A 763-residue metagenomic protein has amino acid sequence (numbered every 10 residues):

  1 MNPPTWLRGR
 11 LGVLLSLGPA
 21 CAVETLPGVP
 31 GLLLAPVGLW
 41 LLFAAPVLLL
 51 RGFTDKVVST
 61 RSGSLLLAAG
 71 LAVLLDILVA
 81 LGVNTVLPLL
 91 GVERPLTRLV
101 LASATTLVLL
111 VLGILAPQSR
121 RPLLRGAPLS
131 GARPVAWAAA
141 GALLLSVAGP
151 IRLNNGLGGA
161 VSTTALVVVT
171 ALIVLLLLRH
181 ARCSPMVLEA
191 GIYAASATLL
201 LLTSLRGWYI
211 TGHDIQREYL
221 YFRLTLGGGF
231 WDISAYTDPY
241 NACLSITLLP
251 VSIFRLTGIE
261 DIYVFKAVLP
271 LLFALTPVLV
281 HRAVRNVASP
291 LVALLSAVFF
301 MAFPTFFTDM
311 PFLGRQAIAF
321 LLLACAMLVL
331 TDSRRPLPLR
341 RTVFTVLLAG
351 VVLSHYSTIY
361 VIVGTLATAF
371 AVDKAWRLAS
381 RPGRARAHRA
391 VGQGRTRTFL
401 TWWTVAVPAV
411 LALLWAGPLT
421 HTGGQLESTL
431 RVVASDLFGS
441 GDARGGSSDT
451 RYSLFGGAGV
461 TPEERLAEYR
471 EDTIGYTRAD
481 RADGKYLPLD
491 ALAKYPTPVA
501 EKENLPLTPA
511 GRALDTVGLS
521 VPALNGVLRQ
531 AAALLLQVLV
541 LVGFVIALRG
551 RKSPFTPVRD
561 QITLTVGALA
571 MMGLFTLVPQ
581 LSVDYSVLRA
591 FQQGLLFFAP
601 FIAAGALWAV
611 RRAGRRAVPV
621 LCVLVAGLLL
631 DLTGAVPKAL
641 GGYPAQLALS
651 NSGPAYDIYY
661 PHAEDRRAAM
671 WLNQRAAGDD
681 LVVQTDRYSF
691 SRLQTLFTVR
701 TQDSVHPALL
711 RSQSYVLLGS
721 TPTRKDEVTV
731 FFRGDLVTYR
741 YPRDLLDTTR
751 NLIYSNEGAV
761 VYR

Functional and structural regions predicted by a protein language model:
M1-P185, Q580: Membrane-embedded, hydrophobic transmembrane alpha-helices
V13-C21, E189-A197, L536-L541, R549-P579 (+1 more regions): Transmembrane alpha-helix segments characteristic of polytopic inner-membrane glycan-assembly/cell-envelope
G38, L157, L176-A190, A194-L321 (+2 more regions): Active-site lumenal/periplasmic loops and adjacent helix-entry segments of GT-C-fold, multi-pass membrane
L39, F43, V161-V168, Q316 (+3 more regions): Hydrophobic/aromatic-rich transmembrane helices and adjacent perimembrane loops
L178-A181, L337-P338, S380-F399, G511 (+2 more regions): Membrane-interface helix-loop-helix junctions at transmembrane boundaries of multi-pass membrane enzymes, predominantly
L323-R340: Membrane-interface transmembrane helices that cradle and orient dolichyl/undecaprenyl
V329, R341-I359: Membrane-interface alpha helices of multi-pass inner-membrane proteins
E427-P498, K502, S520-P522, R551-P554 (+2 more regions): Extracytoplasmic
